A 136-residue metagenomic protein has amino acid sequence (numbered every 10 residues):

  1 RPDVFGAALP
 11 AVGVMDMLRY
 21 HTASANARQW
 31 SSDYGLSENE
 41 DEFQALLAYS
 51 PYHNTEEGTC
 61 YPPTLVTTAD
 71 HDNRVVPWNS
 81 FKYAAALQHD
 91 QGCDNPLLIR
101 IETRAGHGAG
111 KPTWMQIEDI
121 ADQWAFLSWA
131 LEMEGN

Functional and structural regions predicted by a protein language model:
R1-N136: Active-site-proximal cap/loop segments of hydrolase catalytic domains
